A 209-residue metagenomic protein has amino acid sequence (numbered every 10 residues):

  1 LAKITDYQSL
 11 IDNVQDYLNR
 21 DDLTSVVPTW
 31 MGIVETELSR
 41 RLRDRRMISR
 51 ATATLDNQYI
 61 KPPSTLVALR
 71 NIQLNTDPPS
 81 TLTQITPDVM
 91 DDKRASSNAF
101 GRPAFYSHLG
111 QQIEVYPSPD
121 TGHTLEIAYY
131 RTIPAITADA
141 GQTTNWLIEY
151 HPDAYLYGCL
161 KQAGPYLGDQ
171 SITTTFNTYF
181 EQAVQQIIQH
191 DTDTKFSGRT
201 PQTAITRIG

Functional and structural regions predicted by a protein language model:
L1-G209: Glycine-enriched, solvent-exposed interface loops adjoining structured elements
